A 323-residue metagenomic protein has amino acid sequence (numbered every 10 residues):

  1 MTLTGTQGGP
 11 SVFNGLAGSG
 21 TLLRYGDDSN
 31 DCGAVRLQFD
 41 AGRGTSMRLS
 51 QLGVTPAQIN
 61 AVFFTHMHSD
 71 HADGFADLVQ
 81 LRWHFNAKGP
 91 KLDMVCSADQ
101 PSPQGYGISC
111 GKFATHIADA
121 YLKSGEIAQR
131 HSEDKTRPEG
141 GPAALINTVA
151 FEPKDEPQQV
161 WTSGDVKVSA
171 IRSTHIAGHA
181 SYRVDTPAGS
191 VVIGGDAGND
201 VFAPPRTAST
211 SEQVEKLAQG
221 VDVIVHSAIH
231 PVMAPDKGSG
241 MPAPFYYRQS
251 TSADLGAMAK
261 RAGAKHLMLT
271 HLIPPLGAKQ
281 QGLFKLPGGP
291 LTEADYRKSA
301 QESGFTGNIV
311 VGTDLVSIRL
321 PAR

Functional and structural regions predicted by a protein language model:
M1-V191, A203, G282, T292-A322: Binuclear metal-dependent hydrolase catalytic cores
A177, S190, G198-T313: Cap/insert and terminal regions of metallo-dependent hydrolase folds
G194: Conserved CoA-thioester-binding segment of acyl-CoA-metabolizing enzymes
